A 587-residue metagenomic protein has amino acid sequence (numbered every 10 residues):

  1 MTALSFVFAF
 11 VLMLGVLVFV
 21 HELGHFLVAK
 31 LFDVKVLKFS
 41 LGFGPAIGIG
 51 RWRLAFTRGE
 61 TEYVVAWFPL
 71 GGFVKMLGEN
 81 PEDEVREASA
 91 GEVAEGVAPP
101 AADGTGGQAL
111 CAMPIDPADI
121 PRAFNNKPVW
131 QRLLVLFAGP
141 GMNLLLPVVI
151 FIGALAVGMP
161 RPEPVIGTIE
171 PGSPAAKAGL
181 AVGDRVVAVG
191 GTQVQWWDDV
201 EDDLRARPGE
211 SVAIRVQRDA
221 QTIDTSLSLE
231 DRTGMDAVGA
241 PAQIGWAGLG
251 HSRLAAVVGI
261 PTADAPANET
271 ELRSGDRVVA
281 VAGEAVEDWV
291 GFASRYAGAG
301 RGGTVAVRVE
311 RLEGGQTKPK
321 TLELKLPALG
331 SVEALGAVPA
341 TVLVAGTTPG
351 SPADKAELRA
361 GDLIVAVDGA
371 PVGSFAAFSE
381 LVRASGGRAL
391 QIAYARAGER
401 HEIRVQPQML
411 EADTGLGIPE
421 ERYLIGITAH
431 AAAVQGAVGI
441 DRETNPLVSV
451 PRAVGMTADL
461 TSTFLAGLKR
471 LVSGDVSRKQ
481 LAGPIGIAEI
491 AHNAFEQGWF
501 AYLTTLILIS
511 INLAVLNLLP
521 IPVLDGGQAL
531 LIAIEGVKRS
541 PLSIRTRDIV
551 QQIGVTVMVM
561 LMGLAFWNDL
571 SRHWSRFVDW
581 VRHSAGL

Functional and structural regions predicted by a protein language model:
T2-I115, L516-K538: Small-residue-rich helix-interface/hinge motifs
A3-A9, P162-V165, K479, F500-I507: Membrane-water interface of transmembrane alpha-helices in multipass transporters/channels
S5, A9-M13, V18, T504 (+2 more regions): Alpha-helical transmembrane segments of integral membrane proteins
F32-L37, M159-A176, S575-W580: Alpha-helical transmembrane signal-anchor/signal-peptide segments
G72, M76, P99-T168, S173 (+4 more regions): Internal alpha-helical transmembrane segments
G107-V148, V189-A242, V281-L329: Interdomain regulatory linker/hinge segments that flank or connect interaction modules in polarity/junction/synaptic
C111-Q131, A242-R277, G298, R308-G314 (+6 more regions): Functional transmembrane alpha-helices
E170-D202, A206-S211, E271, E357: Short extracytoplasmic
